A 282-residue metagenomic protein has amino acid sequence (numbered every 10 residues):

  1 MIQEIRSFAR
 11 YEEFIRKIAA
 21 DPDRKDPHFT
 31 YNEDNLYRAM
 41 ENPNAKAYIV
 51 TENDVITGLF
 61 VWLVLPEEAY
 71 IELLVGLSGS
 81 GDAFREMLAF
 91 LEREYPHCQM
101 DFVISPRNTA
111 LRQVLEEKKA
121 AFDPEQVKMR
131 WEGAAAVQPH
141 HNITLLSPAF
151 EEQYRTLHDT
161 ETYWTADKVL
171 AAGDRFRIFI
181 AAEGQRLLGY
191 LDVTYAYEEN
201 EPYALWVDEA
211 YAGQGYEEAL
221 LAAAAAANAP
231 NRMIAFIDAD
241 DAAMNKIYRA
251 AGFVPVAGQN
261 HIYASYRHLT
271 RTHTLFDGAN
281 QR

Functional and structural regions predicted by a protein language model:
M1-Y31, Q126, A135-W164, T274-R282: Short amphipathic alpha-helix that is part of the acyltransferase structural core
K25-A47, T156-L187: Active-site rim helix/loop that mediates acceptor-substrate recognition in acyltransferases
T30-E86, L191-Y203, D208-E209: Conserved donor-binding loop and adjoining core beta-sheet/short helix segment in diverse acyl/aminoacyl transferases
G58, P124, L188-G189, A257: A structural microfeature
V75-H140, A257-R267: Acyl-donor-binding surface of acyltransferase catalytic domains
G79-R93, V207, G213-A227, N245-A250: Conserved acetyl-CoA-binding loop-helix of GNAT-fold acetyltransferases
M100-I104, P202, M233-I237: Conserved hydrophobic beta-strand within the GNAT/NAT acetyltransferase core sheet that lines the active-site cleft
R175-P230: Glycine/small-residue-rich hydrophobic helix-like segments
